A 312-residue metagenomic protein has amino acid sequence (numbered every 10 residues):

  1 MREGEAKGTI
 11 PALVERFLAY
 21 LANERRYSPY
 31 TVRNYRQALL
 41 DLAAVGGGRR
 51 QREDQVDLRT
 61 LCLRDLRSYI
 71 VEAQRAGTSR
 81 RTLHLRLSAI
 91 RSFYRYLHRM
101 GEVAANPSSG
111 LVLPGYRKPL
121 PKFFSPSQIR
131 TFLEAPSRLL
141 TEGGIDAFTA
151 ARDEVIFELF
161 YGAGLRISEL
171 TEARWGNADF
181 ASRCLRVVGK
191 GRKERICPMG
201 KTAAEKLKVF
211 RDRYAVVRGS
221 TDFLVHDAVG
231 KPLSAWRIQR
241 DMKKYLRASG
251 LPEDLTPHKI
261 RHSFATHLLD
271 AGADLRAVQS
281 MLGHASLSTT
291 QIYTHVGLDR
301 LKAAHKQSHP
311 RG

Functional and structural regions predicted by a protein language model:
M1-G312: Conserved catalytic core of the tyrosine transesterase superfamily
